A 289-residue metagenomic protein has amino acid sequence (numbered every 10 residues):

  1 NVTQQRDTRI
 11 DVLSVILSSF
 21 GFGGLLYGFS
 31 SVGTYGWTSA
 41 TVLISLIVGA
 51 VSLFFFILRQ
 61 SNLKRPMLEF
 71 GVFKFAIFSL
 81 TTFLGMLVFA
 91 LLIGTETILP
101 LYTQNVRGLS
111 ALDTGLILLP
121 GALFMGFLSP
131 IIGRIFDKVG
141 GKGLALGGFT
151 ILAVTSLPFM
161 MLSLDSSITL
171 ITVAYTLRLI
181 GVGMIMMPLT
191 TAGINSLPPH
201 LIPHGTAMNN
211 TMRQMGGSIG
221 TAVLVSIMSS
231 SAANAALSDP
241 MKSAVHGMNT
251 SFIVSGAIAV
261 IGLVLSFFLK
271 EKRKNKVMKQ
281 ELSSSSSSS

Functional and structural regions predicted by a protein language model:
N1-Q4, L118-A122, Q280: Intrinsically disordered, low-complexity segments used for protein-protein interactions
N1-S18, K64, K74: Conserved aromatic/hydrophobic "specificity hotspots" at molecular recognition or selectivity sites
T3-Q4, S19-V42, I57-N62: Phenylalanine-glycine-rich, low-complexity intrinsically disordered regions, typified by the FG/GLFG repeat domains
L13, L26-Y27, T38-V48, S52 (+2 more regions): 12-transmembrane solute porter fold
S19, F55, M161, S287: Pocket-edge structural micro-motifs
L237-M241: Interfacial non-cytosolic loop connecting adjacent transmembrane helices
L269-S289: Intrinsic disorder in cytosolic terminal tails and internal cytosolic loops of multi-pass membrane transporters
